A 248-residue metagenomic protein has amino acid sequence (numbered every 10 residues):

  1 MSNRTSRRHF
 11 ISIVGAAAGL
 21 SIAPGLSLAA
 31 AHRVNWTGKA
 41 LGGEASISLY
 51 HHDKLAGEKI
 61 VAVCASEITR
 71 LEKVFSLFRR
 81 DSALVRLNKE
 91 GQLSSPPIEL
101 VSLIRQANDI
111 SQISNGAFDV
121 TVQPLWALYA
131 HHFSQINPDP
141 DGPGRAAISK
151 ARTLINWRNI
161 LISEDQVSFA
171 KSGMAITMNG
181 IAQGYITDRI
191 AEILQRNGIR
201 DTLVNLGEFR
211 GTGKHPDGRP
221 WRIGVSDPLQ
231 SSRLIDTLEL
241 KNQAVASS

Functional and structural regions predicted by a protein language model:
M1-S248: Mature catalytic core of soluble alpha/beta enzymes
